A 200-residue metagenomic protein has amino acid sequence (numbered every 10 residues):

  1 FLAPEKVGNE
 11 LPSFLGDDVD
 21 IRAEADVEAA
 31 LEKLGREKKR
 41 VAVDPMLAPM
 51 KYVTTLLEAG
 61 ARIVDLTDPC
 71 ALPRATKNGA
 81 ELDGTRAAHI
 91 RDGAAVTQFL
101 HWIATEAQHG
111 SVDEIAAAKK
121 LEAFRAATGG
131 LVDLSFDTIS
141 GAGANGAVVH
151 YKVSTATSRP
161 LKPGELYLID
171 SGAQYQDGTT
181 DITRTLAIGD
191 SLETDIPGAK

Functional and structural regions predicted by a protein language model:
F1-K200: Active-site neighborhoods and metal-handling regions in enzymes and metal-associated proteins
